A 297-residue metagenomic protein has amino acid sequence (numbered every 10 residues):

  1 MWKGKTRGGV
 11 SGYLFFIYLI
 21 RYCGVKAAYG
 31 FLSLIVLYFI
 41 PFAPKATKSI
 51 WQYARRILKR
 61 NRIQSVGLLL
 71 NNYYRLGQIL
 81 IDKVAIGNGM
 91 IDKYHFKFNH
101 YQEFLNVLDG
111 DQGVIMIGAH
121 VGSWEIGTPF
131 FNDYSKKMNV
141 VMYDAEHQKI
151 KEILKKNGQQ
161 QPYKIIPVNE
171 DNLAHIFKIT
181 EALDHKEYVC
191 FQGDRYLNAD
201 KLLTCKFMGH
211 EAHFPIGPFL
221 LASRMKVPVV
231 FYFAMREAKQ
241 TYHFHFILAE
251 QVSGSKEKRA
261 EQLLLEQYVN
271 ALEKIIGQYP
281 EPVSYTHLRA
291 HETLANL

Functional and structural regions predicted by a protein language model:
M1-G118, K151-K155: Membrane-anchoring hydrophobic helices of lipid-metabolizing enzymes
G110-E170, H185, Y196-K201: Catalytic core of membrane glycerolipid acyltransferases/transacylases, capturing the structured, soluble-facing
E146-K155, R195, A199-L263, Q267: A cross-family acyltransferase "interaction/gating" segment
A174-I179: Short acidic active-site motifs
F191: Conserved binding/catalytic microenvironments
T286-A295: Conserved small/polar residues in nucleotide/adenosyl-binding loops
